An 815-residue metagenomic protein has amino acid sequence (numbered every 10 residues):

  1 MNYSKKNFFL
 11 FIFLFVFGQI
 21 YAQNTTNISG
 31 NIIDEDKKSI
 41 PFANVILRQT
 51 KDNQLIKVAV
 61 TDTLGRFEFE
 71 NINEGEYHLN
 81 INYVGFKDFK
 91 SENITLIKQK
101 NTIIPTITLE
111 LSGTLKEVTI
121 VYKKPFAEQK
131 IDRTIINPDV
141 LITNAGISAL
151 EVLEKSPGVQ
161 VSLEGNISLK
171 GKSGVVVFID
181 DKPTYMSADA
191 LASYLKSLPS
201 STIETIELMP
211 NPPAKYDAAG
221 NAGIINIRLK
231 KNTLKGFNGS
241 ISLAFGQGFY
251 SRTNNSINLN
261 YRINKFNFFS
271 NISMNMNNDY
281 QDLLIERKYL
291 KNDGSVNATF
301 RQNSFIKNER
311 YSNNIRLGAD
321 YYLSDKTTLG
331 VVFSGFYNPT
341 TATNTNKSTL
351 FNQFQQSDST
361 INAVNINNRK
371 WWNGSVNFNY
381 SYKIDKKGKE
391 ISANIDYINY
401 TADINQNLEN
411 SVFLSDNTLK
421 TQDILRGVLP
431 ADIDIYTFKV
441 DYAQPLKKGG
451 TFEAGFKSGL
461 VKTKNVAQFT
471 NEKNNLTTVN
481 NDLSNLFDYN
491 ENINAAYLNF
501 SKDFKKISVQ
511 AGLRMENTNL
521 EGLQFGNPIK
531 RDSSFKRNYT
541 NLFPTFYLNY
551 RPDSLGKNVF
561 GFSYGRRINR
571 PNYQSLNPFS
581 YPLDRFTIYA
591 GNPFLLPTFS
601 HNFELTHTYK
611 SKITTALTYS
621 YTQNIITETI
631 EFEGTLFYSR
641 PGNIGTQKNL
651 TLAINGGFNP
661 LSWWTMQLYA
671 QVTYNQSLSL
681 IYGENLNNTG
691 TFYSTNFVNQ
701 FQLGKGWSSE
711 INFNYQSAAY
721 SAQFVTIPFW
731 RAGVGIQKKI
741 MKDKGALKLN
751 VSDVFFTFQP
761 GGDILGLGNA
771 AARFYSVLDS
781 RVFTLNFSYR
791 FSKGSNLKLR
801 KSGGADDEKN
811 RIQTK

Functional and structural regions predicted by a protein language model:
I33, K38, N44-R48, N82-V84 (+6 more regions): Short, acidic, small-residue-rich periplasmic hinge/interaction motif at the N-terminus of Gram-negative outer-membrane
T50-R66: Short, acidic Ser/Thr/Gly-rich low-complexity loop/linker segments typical of extracellular and cell-surface proteins
E70, P183-P210: Short acidic/polar hinge/loop motifs at secondary-structure boundaries that mediate gating or recognition
P105-I107, A149-V152, L191-L195, L208 (+2 more regions): N-terminal periplasmic accessory domains that precede and gate Gram-negative outer-membrane beta-barrel machines
A218-I225, T233-L284, E309-N313: Outer-membrane beta-barrel translocator/receptor signature
R426, I435-K439, V479-N485, L596 (+4 more regions): Outer membrane beta-barrel strand-and-loop segments of large Gram-negative receptors, especially TonB-dependent
N485-I493, R537, I568-L617, Y621 (+3 more regions): Outer-membrane beta-barrel signature, preferentially recognizing the C-terminal barrel domain of Gram-negative
N519-E521, L555-N602, L617-G634, V754-G768: Surface-exposed extracellular loop regions of Gram-negative outer-membrane beta-barrel proteins, predominantly
